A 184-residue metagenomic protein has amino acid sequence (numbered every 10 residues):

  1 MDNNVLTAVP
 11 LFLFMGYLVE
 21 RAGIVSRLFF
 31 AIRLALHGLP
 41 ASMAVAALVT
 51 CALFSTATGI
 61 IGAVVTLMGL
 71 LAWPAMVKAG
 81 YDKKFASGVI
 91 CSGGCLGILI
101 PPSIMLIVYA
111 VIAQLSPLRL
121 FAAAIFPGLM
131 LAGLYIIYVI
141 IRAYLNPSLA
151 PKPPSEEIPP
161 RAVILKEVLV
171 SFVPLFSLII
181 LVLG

Functional and structural regions predicted by a protein language model:
M1-G184: Alpha-helical transmembrane segments of multi-pass membrane transport proteins
